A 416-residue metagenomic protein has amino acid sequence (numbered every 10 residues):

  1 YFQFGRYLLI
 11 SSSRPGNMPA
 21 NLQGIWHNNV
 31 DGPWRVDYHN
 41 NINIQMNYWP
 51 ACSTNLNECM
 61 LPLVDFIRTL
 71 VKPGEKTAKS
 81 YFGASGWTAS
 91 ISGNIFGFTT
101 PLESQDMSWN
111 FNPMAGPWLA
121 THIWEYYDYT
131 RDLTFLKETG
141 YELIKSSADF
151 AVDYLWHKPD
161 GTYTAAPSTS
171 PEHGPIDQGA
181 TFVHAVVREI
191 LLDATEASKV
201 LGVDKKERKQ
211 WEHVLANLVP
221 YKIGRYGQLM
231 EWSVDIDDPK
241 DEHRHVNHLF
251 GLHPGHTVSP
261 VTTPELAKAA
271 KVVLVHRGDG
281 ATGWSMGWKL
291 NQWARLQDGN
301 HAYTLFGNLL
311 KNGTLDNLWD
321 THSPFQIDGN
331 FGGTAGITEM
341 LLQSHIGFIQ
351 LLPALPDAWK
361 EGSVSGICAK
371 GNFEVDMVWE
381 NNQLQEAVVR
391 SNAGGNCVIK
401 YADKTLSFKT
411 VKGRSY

Functional and structural regions predicted by a protein language model:
Y1-Q3, L8, A78-S80, W87 (+5 more regions): Mature extracytoplasmic enzyme cores
Y1-R14, P19-Q23, L61, G202-E212: Gly/Pro-rich turn-and-neighbor structural signature
L8, S13, N17-D37, N43 (+7 more regions): Primarily short, surface-exposed interaction patches in extracytoplasmic proteins
P15-M18, N28-N29, P33-W34, D128-Y129 (+8 more regions): Flexible loop/turn segments at secondary-structure boundaries
N28-P33, N41-M46, E103-Q105, T169-P175 (+1 more regions): Flexible glycine/proline-enriched surface loops and loop-helix/loop-strand junctions
N40-M46, A51-K76, S80, A84 (+6 more regions): Active-site core of glycosidic bond-cleaving carbohydrate-active enzymes
S146-V200: Acidic/histidine-rich catalytic neighborhood
Y154, D160, N300-Y416: Non-catalytic C-terminal accessory modules of carbohydrate-active enzymes
